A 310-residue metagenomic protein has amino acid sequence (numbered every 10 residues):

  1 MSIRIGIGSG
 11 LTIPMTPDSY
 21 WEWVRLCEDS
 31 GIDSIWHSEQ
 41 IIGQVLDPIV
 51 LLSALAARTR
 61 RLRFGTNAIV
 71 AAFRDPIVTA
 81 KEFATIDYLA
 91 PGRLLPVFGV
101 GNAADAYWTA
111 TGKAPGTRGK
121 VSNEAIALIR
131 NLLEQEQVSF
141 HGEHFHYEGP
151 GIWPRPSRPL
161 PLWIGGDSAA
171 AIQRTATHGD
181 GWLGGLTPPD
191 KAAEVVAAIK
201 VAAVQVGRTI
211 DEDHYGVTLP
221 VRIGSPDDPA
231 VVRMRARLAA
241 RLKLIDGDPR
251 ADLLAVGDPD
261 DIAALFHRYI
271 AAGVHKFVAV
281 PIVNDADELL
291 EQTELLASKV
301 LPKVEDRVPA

Functional and structural regions predicted by a protein language model:
M1-A310: Active-site-adjacent structural elements that line small-molecule/cofactor binding pockets in enzymes
